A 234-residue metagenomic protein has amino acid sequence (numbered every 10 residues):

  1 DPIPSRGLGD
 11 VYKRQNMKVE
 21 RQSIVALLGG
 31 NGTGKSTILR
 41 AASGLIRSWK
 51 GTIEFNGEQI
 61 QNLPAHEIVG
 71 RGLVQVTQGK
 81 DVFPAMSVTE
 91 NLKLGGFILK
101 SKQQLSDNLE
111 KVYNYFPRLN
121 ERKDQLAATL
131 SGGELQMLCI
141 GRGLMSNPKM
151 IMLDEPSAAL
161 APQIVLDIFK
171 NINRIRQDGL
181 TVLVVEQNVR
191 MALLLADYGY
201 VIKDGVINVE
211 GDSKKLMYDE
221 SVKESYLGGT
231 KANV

Functional and structural regions predicted by a protein language model:
D1-Y12: Single conserved hydrophobic/aromatic residue that forms the stacking wall/gate of nucleotide- or nucleobase-binding
V25, L63, V88-D107, Y115-N120 (+1 more regions): ABC-type ATPase nucleotide-binding domains, specifically the catalytic core motifs of the NBD
L28-G30: The feature captures the beta-strand-to-loop junction immediately N-terminal to the Walker
S43: Helix-to-loop junction immediately C-terminal to a conserved catalytic motif
G51-Q59, R71, Q104-L109, G211: Conserved ABC transporter NBD signature motif
L126-L130, E134: Conserved ABC ATPase signature
G143-L144: ABC ATPase C-loop
I151-E155: Catalytic Walker B motif of ABC-type/P-loop ATPase nucleotide-binding domains
